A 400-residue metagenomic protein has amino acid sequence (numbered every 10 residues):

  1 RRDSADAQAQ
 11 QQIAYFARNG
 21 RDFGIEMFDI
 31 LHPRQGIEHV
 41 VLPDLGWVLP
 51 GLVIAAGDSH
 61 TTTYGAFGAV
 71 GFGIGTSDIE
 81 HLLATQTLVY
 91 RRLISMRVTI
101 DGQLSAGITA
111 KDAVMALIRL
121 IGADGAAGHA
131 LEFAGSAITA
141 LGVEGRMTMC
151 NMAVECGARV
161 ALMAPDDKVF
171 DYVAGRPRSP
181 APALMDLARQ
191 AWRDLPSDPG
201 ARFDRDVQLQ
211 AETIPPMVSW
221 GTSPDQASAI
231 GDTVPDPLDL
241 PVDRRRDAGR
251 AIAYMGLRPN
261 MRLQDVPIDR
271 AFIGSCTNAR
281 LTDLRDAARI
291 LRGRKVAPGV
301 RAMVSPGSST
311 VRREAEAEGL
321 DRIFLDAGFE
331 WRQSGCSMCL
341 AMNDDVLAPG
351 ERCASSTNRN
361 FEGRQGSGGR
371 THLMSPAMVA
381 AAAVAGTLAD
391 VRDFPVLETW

Functional and structural regions predicted by a protein language model:
R1-W400: Fe-S-dependent hydro-lyases/dehydratases of central metabolism
